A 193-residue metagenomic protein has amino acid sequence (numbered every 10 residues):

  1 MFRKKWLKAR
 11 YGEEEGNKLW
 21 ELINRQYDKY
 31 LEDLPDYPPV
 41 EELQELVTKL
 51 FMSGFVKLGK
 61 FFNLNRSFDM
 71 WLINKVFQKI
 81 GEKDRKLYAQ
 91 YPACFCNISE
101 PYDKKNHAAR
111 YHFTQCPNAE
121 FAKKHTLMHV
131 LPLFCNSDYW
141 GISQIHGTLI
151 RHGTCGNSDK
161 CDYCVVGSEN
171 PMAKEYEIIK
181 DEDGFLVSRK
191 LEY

Functional and structural regions predicted by a protein language model:
L7, N136, E169-P171: An N-terminal assembly and electron-transfer interface module characteristic of large anaerobic redox and radical
A9-E13, N17-K124: Amphipathic interaction/junction segments at domain boundaries or subunit interfaces
N97-N157: Short, hydrophobic/π-rich interface segment
N118-F121, S168-E175: Short, charged/polar, Gly/Pro-enriched secondary-structure boundary elements
W140, I178-Y193: Short, cationic low-complexity segments
L149, P171-G184: Domain-exit/linker segments immediately C-terminal to small folded modules
H152, S158-S168: C-terminal edge-of-domain segments
